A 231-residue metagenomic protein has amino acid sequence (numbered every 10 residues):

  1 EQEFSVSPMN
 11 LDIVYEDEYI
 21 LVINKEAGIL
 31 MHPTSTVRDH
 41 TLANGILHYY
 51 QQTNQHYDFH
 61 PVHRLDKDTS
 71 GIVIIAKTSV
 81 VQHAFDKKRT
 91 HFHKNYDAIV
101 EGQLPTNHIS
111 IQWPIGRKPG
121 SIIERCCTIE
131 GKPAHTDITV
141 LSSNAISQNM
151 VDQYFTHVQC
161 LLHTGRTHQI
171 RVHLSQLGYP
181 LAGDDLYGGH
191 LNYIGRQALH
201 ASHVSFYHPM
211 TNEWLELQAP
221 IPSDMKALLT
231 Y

Functional and structural regions predicted by a protein language model:
E1-Y231: RNA pseudouridine synthases
